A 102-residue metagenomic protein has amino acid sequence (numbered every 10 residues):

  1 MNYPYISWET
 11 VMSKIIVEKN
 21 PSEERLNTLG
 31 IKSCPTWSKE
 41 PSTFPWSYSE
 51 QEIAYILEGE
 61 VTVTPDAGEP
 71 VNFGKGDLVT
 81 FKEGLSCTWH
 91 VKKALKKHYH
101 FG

Functional and structural regions predicted by a protein language model:
M1-V11: Short, Lys/Arg-enriched N-terminal segments with co-localized hydrophobic residues within the first ~10-30 amino acids
E9-T28: Transition segment at domain starts
N20-S22, G30-S49, K82-E83: Conserved short histidine dyad/triad with adjacent acidic residue
T28-L29, F44-Y48, P65, V71-N72 (+1 more regions): Short histidine-centered beta-strand/loop micro-motifs that create catalytic or ligand/metal-coordination sites
W46, V63, K97-Y99: Short hydrophobic/aromatic-rich beta-strand segments that constitute the beta-sheet cores of beta-sandwich/beta-barrel
S49-V63: Short, conserved beta-strand element in jelly-roll/cupin
A67-E83: Short acidic-glycine-tyrosine-enriched beta hairpin
E83-G102: Ligand-binding loop in jelly-roll beta-barrel domains
